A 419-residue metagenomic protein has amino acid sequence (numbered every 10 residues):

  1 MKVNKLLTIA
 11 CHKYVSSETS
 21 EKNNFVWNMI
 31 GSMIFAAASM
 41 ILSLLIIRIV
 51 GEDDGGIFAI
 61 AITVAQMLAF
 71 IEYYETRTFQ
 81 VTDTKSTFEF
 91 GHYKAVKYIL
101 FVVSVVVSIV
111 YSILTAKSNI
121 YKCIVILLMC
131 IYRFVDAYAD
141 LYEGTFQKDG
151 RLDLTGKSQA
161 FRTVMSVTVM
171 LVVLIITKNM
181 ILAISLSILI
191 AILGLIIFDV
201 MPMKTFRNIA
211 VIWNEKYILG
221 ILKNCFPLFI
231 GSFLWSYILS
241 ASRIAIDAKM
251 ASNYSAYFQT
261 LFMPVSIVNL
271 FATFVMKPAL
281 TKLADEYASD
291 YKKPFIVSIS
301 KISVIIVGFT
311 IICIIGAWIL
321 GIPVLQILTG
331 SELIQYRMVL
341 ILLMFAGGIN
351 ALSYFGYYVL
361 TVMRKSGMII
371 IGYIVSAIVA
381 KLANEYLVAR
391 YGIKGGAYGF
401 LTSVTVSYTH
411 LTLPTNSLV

Functional and structural regions predicted by a protein language model:
M1-A37, V81-K85, G91, W213-G231 (+2 more regions): N-terminal membrane topogenesis motif
K2-S17, D153-S158, I181-L182, S187 (+3 more regions): Interhelical loop/hinge segments that connect adjacent transmembrane helices in multipass membrane
E18, K22, T78-F88, F134-Q159 (+1 more regions): Membrane-interface junctions at transmembrane-helix termini in multi-pass inner-membrane proteins
T19-A36, A61, M67-I113, I120 (+2 more regions): Membrane-water interface segments that mark the loop-to-transmembrane alpha-helix transition
F35-A37, I41-L68, K122-C123, Y217-N224 (+4 more regions): Interfacial/gating helices of multi-pass transporter permease domains
V50-G55, I113-M129, S252, W318-G348 (+1 more regions): Interfacial segments at transmembrane-helix termini and the short loops linking adjacent helices
A69-F88, K148, L261, V265-D290 (+1 more regions): Helix-loop junctions and terminal segments of transmembrane helices in multi-pass membrane transport/translocation
K122-C130, K157-K204, G220, N224 (+3 more regions): Hydrophobic alpha-helical transmembrane segments
